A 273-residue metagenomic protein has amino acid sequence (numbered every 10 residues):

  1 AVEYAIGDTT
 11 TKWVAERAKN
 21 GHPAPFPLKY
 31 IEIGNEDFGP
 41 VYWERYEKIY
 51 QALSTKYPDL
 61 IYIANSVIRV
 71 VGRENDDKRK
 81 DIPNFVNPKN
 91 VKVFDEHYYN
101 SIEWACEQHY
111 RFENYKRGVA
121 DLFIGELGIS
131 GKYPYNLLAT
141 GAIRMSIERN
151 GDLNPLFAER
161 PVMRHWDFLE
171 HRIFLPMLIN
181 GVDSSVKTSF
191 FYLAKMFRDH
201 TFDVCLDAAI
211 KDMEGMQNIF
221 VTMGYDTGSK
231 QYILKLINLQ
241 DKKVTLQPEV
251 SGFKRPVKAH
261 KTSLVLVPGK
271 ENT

Functional and structural regions predicted by a protein language model:
A1, I31, F94, F157 (+2 more regions): Conserved, mostly hydrophobic/aromatic
Y4-W13, K19-N154: Active-site neighborhood of glycoside hydrolase catalytic domains
N35, S66, Y98, E126 (+5 more regions): Active-site proximal loops enriched in glycine and acidic residues that flank catalytic Cys/His/Asp and coordinate
V41-Y42, Y133, D167-F168, V244-T245: Short helix/loop capping segments that flank catalytic or ligand/cofactor-binding pockets
Q108, Y135-L137, R172, I179-N180 (+3 more regions): Composition- and surface-driven signal marking solvent-exposed, interaction-prone regions in large proteins
V119-M223, T227-K230: Aromatic/acidic polysaccharide-binding cleft in carbohydrate-active enzymes
Q217-V257: Carbohydrate-binding surface patches
F253-T273: Acidic, Ser/Thr/Pro-rich beta/coil linker or hinge segments at domain junctions
